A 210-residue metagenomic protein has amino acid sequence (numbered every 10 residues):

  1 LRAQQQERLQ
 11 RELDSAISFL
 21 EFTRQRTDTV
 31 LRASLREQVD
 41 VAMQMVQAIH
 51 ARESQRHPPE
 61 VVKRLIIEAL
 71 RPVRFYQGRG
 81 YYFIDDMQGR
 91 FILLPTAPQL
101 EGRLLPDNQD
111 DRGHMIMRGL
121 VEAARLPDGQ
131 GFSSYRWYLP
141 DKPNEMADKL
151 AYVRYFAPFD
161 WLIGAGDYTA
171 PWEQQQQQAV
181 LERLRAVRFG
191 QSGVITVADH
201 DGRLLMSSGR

Functional and structural regions predicted by a protein language model:
L1-E60, E68-G80, L150, Q178 (+2 more regions): Juxtamembrane extracytoplasmic/periplasmic/luminal helical "stalk" adjacent to the first N-terminal
R56-P72, A97-P140, E173, Q177-R183 (+1 more regions): Extracytoplasmic/periplasmic sensor domains and loops in membrane signaling proteins
R74-Q77, I84, L126-P127, M146 (+2 more regions): Extracellular/periplasmic catalytic domains that process cell-envelope and extracellular macromolecules
G80, M117, N144-R154: A short beta-strand signature within small-molecule sensing/ligand-binding domains used in signal transduction
Y82, R90-I92, I195, G202-L205: Conserved hydrophobic beta-strand signature of PAS-family and PAS-like sensory domains
A147-A179: Conserved beta-strands of PAS-like sensory domains
